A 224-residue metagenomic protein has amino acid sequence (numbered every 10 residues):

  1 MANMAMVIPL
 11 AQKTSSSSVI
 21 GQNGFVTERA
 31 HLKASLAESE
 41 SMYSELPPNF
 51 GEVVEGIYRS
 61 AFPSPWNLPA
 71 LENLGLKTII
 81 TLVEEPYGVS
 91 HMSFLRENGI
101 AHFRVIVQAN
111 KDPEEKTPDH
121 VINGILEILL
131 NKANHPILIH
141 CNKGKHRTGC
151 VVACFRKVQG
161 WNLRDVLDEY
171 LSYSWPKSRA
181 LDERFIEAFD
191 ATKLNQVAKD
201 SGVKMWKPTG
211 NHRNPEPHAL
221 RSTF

Functional and structural regions predicted by a protein language model:
M1-L138, K143, C150-F224: Cys-dependent protein tyrosine phosphatase-like superfamily
